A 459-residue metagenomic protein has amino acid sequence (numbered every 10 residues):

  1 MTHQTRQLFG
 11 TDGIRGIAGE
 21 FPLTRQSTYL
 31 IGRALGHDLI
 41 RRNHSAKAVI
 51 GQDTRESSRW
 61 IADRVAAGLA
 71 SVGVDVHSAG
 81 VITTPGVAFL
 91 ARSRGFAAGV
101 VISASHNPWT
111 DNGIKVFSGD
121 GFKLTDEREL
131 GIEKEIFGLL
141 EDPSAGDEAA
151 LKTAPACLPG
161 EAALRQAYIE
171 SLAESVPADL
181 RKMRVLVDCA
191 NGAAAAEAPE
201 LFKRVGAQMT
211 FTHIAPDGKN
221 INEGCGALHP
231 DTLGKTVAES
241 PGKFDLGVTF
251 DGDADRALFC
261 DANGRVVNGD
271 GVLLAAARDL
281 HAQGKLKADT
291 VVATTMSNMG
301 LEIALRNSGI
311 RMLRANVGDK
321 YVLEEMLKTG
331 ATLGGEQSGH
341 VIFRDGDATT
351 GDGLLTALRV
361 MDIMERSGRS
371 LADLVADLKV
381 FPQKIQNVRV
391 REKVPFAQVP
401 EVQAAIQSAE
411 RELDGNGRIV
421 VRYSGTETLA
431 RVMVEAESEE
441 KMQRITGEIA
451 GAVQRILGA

Functional and structural regions predicted by a protein language model:
M1-A67, S71-V72, A97-A98, E161-V185: An N-terminal, well-structured beta->alpha segment
M1-Q4, I17, N112-G242: Gly/Ser/Thr-enriched, mixed-charge loops and adjacent short helices that form phosphate/oxyanion-binding elements
D12, I50, V87, V100 (+11 more regions): Buried hydrophobic positions in well-ordered alpha/beta secondary-structure cores of metabolic enzymes
H37, R41-D111, E200-C260: N-terminal small/polar loop signature for handling phosphorylated ligands or for N-terminal nucleophile
S45-D53, H77, R184-V187, D289-T295 (+2 more regions): Short glycine-rich phosphate-binding loop at a beta-alpha junction
T54-R59, N107, A190-A196, A254-D255 (+2 more regions): Gly/Ser/Thr-rich loops at beta-strand to alpha-helix junctions that form or flank small-molecule/cofactor-binding
L130-I169, E174, A262-Q337, I342: Proline/glycine-rich low-complexity loops and linkers
L246, Q283-A459: Phosphate-binding and adjacent anionic-ligand microenvironments
